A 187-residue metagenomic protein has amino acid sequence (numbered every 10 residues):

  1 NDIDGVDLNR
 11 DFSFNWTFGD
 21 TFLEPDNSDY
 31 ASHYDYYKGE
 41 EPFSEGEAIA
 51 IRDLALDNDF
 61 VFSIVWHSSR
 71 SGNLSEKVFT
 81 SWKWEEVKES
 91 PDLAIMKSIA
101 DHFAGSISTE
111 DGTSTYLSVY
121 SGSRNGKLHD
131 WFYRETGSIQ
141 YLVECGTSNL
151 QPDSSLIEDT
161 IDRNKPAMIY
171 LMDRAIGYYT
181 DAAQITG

Functional and structural regions predicted by a protein language model:
D2-T186: Metallocarboxypeptidase
